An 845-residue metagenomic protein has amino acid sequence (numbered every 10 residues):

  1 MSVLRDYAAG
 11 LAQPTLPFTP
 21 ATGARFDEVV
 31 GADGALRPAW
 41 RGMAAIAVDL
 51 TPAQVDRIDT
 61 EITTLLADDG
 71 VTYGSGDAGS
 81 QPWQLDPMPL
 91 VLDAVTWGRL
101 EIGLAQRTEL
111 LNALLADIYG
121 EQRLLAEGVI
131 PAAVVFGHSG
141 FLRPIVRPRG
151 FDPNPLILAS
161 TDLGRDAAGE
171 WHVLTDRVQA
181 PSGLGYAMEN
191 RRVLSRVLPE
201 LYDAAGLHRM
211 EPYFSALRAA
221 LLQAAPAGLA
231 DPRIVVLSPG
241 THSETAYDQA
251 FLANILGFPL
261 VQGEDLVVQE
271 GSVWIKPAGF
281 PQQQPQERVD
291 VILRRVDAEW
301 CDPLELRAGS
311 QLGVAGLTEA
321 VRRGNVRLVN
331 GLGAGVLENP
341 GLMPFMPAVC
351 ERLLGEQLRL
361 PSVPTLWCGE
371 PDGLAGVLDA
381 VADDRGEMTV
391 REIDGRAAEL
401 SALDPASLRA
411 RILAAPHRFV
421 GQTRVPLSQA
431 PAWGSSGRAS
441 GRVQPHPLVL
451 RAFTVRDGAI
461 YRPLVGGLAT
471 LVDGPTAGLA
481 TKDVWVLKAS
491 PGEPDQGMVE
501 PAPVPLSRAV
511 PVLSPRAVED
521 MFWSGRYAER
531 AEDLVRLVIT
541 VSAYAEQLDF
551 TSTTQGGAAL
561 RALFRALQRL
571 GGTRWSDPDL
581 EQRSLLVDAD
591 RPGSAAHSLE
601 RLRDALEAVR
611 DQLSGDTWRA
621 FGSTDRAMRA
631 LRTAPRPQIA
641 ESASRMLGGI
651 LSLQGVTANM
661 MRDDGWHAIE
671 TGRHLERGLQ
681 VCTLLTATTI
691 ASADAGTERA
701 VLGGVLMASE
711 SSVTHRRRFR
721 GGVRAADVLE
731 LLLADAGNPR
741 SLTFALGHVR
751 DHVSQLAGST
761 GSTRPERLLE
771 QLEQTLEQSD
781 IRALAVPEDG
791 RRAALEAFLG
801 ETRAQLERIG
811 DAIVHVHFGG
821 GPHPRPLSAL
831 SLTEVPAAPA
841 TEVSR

Functional and structural regions predicted by a protein language model:
M1-R25, V29-L36, I157-L158, G164-H172 (+3 more regions): ATP-binding N-terminal substructure of ATP-dependent carboxylate-amine bond-forming enzymes
S2-V95, R99: N-terminal low-complexity, Ser/Thr- and acidic-residue-enriched intrinsically disordered segments
T22-G23, A39-G42, V193-E200, A230-P232 (+7 more regions): Short acidic (Asp/Glu) and glycine-rich catalytic loops that position anionic groups and cofactors
D59, L66-D152, D166, V178-V236 (+6 more regions): Alpha-helical transmembrane segments and their helix-helix packing motifs
W97-D117, P131, G137-G140, A253 (+3 more regions): Active-site nucleotide/adenylate-binding loops and adjacent lid/helix of ATP-dependent enzymes
A126-I130, V261-Q269, P361-G369: Long, charged, glycine-rich C-terminal linkers/tails
F136, G140-H172, V291, C368-D379 (+2 more regions): Phosphate-binding site of ATP-dependent enzymes
